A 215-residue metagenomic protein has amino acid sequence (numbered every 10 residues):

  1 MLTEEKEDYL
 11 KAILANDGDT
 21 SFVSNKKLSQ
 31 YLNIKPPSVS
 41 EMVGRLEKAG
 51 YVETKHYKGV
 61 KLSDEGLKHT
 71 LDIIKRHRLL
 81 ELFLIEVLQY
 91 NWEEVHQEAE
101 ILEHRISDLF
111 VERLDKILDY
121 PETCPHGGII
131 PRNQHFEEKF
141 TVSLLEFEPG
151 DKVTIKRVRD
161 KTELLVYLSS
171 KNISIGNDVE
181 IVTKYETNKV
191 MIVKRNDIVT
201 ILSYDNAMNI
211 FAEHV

Functional and structural regions predicted by a protein language model:
D19-K27: Short acidic, hydrophobic short linear motifs in intrinsically disordered regions
P37, E93: Key DNA-contact positions within bacterial/archaeal DNA-binding proteins
V43-G44: Short, hydrophobic-biased segments on the C-terminal half of alpha helices that form "recognition helices"
E47-K55: A short, conserved structural fragment
K58-H77: Basic, amphipathic "hinge/linker" alpha-helix immediately C-terminal to the N-terminal HTH DNA-binding motif
E103-F211: Mid-protein regulatory/catalytic core that forms ligand/cofactor-binding pockets and protein-protein interaction
